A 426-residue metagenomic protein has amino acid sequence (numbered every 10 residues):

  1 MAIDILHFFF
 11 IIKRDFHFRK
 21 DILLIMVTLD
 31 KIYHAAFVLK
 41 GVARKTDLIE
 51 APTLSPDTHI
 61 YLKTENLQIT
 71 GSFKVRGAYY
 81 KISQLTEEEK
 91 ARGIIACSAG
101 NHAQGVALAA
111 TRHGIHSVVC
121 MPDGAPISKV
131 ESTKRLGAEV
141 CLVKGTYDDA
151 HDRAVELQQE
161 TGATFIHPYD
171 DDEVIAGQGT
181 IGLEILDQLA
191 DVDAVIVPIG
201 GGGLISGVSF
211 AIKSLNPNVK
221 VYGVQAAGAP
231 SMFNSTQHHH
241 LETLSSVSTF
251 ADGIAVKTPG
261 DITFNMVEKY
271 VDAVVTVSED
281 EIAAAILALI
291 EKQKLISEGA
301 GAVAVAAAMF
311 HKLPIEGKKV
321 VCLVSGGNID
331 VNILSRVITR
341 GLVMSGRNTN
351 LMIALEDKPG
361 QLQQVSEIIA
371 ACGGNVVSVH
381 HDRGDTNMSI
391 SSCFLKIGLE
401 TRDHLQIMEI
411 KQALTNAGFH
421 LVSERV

Functional and structural regions predicted by a protein language model:
D4-H7, D15-H17, D21: Intrinsic-disorder-associated, low-complexity terminal segments enriched in Asp/Asn/His/Tyr and depleted of Lys/Arg
L23-V426: PLP-dependent amino-acid enzyme catalytic core
